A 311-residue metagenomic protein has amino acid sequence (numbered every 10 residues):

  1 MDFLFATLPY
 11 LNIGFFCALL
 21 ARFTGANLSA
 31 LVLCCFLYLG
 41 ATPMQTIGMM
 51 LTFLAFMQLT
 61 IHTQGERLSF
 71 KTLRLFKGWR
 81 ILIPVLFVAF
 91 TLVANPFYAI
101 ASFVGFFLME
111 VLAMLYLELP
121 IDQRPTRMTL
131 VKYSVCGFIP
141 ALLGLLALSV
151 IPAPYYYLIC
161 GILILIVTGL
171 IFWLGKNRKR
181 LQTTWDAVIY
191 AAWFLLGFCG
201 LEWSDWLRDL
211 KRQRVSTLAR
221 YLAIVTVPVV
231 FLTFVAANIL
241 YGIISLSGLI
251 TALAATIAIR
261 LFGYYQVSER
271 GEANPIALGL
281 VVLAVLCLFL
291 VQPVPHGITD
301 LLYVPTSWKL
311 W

Functional and structural regions predicted by a protein language model:
M1-R22, A30-Q45, T60-G197, L210 (+1 more regions): Juxtamembrane transmembrane-helix boundary motif
A41-L51, Q213-I224: Membrane-interface alpha-helices at helix entry/exit sites of multi-pass transporters
T52-T60, I224-T233, A258: Membrane-embedded alpha-helical segments of transport systems, primarily multispan ion/solute transporters
Q182, G197-E202, L222, T226: A short glycine-/small-residue-rich loop at the edge of a beta-strand within enzyme catalytic domains
W203-D209: Short helical (or helix-break) motifs at transmembrane helix termini and adjacent helical loops in multi-pass membrane
S204, V227-L240: Alpha-helical transmembrane segments of helical membrane proteins, especially in multi-pass transport, channel
